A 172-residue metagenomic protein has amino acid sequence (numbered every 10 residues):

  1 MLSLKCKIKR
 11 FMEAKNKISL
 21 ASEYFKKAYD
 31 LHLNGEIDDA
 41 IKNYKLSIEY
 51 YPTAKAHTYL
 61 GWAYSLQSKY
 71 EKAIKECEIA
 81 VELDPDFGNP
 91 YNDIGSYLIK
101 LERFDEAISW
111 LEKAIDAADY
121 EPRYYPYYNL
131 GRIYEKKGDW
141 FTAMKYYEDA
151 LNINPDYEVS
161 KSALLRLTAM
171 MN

Functional and structural regions predicted by a protein language model:
L2-K17, K136, W140-N172: Terminal, low-structured helical/coil segments at or just beyond the last alpha-helical repeat
L4-E23, L46-E49, A117-E121: TPR-adjacent "capping" and linker segments in tetratricopeptide-repeat scaffold/adaptor proteins
A21, A54-K55, G88-N89, P122-Y125 (+1 more regions): Helix-start (N-cap) detector for alpha-helical repeat units in TPR-like alpha-solenoids, especially tetratricopeptide
Y24-K27, L31, N43, H57-Y64 (+6 more regions): TPR/Sel1-like alpha-solenoid repeat signature
L33-N43, Q67-I79, L101-D116, Y125 (+2 more regions): Structural signature of tandem alpha-helical TPR/SEL1-like repeats, specifically the intra-repeat loop/turn
I48, V81, I115-A117, L151 (+1 more regions): A conserved position within tetratricopeptide repeats
Y51-P52, P85, D119-E121, P155: Short coil turns that delineate tetratricopeptide repeat
P52, A56-F87: Short hydrophobic interaction/assembly module
